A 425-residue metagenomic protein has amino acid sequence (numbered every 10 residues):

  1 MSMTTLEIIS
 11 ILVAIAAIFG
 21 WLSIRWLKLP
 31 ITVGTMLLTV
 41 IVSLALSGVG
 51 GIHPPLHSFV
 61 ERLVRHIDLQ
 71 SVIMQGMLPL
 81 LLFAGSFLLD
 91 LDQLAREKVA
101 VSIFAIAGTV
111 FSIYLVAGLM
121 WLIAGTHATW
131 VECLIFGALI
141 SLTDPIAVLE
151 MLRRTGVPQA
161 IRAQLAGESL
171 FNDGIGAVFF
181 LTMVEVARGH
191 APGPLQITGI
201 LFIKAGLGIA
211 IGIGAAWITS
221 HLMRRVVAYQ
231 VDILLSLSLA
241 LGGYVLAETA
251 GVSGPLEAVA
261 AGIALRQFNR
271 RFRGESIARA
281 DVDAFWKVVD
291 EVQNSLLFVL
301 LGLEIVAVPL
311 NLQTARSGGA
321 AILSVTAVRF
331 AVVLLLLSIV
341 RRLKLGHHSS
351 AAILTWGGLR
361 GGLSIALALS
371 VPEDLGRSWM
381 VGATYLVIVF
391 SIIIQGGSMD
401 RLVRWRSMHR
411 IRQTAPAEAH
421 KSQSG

Functional and structural regions predicted by a protein language model:
M1-G425: Transmembrane helical cores of multi-pass secondary ion antiporters/exchangers
